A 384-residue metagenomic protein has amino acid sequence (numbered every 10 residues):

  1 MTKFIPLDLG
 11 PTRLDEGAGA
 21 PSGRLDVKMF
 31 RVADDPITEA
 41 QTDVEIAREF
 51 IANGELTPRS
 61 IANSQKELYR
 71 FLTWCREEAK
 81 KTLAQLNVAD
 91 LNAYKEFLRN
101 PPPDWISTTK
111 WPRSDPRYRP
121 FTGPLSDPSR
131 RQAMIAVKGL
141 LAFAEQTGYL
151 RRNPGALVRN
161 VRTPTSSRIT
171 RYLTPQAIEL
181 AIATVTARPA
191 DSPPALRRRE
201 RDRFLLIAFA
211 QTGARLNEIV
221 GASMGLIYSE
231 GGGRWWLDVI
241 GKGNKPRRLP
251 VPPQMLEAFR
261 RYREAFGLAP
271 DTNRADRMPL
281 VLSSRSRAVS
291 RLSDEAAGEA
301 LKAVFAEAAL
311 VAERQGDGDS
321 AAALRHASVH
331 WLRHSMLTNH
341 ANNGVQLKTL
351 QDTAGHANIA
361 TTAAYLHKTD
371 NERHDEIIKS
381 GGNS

Functional and structural regions predicted by a protein language model:
M1-S384: Conserved catalytic core of the tyrosine transesterase superfamily
